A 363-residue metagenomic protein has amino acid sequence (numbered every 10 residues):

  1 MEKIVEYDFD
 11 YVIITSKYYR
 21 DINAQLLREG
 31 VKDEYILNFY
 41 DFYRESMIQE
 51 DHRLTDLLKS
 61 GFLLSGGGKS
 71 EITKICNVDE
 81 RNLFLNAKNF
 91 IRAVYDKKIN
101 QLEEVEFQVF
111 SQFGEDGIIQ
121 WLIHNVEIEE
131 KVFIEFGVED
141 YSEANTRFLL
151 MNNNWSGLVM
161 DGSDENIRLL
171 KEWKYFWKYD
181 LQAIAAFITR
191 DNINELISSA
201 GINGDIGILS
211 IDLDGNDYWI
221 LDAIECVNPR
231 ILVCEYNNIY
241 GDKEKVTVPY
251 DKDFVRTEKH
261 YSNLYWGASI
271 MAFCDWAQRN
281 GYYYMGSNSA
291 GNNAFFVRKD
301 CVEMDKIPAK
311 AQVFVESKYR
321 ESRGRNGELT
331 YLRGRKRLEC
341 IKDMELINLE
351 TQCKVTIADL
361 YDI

Functional and structural regions predicted by a protein language model:
M1, D180-A183, W219-E258: A short alpha/beta connector and helix-capping loop motif
E2-D10, I193-N203, D222-E225: Short amphipathic alpha-helix with an adjacent loop that forms part of the alpha/beta core around
D8-D10, K131, G207, R230: Conserved acidic residues
F9-D21: Rossmann-like NAD(P)-binding element
V12-T15, I211, C234: Redox-cofactor binding/interface segments in oxidoreductases and associated redox assembly factors
Y19, N23-E29, Y35-G68, N77-E127 (+3 more regions): Rossmann-like AdoMet/SAM-dependent catalytic core
E103-I211, N238-G241, S322: SAM cofactor-binding core of SAM-dependent methyltransferases, primarily the Rossmann-like beta-alpha-beta module
S210-I220: Active-site glycine- and acidic-residue-rich loops that bind and position anionic ligands or nucleotide-like cofactors
